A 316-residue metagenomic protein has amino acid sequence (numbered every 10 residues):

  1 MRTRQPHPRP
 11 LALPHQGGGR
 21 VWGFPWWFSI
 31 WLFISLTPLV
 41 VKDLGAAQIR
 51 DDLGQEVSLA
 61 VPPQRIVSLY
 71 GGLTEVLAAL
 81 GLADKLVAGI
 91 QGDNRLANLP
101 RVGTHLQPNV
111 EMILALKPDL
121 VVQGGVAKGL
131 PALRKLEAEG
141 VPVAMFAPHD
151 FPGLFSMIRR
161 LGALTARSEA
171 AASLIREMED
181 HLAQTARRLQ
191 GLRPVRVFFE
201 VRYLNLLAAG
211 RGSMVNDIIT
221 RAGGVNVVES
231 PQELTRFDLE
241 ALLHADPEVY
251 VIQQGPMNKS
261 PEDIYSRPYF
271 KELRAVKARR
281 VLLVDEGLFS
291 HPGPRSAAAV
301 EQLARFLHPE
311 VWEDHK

Functional and structural regions predicted by a protein language model:
G17-G18: Glycine-biased, low-complexity coil/linker segments
P25-K42: Bacterial N-terminal signal peptides
V41-R65: N-terminal hydrophobic or amphipathic helices and topogenic motifs
Q55-E56, L120, L130-L207, V225-S230 (+2 more regions): Extracytoplasmic substrate-binding proteins
Q64-L116, L120-V126, V227-S230: A short, structured surface patch at a secondary-structure boundary
Y70, G125-V126, V201, P231-L234 (+2 more regions): Short secondary-structure boundary segments
I90, G212-T235, Q254, L283: His/Asp/Glu-enriched short active-site or ligand-binding loop at hydrolase and phosphoryl-transfer sites
V110-K117, E139, F237-D246: Short helices/loops that flank or line small-molecule/ion binding pockets
